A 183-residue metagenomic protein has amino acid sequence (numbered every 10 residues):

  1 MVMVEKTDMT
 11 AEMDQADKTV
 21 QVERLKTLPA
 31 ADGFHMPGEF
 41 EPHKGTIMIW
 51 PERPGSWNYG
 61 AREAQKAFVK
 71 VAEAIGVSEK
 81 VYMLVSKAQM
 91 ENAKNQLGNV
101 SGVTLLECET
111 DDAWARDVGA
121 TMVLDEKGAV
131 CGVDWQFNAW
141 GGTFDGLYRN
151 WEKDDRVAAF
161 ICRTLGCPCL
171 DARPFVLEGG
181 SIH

Functional and structural regions predicted by a protein language model:
V2-H183: The feature marks the mature, well-folded catalytic cores of soluble enzymes
